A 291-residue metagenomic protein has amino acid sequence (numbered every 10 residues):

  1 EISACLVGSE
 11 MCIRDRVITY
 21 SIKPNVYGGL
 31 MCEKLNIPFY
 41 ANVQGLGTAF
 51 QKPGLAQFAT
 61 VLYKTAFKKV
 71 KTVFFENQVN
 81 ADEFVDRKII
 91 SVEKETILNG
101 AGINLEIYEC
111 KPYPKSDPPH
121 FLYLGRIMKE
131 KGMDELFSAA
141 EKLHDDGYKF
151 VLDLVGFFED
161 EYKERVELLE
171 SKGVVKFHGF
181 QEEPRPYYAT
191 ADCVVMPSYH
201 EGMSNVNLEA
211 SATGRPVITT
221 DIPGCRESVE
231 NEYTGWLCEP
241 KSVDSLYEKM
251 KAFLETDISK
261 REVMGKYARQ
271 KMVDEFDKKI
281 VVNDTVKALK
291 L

Functional and structural regions predicted by a protein language model:
E1-G8, I13: Single conserved hydrophobic/aromatic residue that forms the stacking wall/gate of nucleotide- or nucleobase-binding
V85-D86, E93, G100-P118, K163 (+1 more regions): Acidic anion/phosphate-binding donor-loop and adjacent secondary structure in glycosyltransferase catalytic cores
P119, Y123-K142, D244: A conserved mid-protein helix/loop that constitutes part of the nucleotide-sugar donor-binding site
K142, V151-H178: Short, structured helix-loop element that forms part of the nucleotide-activated donor/catalytic region
F180, Y199: Aromatic "clamp/platform" in nucleotide-sugar-dependent glycosyltransferases that forms part of the donor/acceptor
P216-T219, V229: Short hydrophobic beta-strand element within catalytic cores of glycosyltransferases and related nucleotide-activated
N231-E232, W236-V243, A252-I258: Conserved acidic donor-binding segment of nucleotide-sugar-dependent glycosyltransferases
S245, A252, S259-E275, V281-K287: A short, well-ordered alpha-helix in the C-terminal region of glycosyltransferases
